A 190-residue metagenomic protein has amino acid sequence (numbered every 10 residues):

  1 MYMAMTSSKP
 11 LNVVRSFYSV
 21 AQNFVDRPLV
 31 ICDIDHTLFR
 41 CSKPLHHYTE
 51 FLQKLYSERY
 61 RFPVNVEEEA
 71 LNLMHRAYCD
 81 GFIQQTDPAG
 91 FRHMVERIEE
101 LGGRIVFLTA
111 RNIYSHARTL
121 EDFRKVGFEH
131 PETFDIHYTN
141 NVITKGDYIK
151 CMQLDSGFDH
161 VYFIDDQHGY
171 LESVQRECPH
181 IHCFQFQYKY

Functional and structural regions predicted by a protein language model:
M1-C32, C41-Q53: Non-catalytic pre-domain segments flanking phosphatase-related domains
F24-D26, L101, Q153-D159: Glycine-rich phosphate-binding loop signature in dinucleotide/nucleotide-binding domains
V30-C32, C79, I105-T109, D135-H137 (+1 more regions): Structural recognition of the beta-strand scaffold that forms the well-ordered cores of secreted hydrolase catalytic
H36: Receiver (REC) domain active-site loop signature in two-component systems and cognate sites in sensor histidine kinases
Y56-E69, I181-Y190: A short, conserved beta-to-alpha structural element at the edge of catalytic cores that scaffolds binding
E58, V64-V106, I113-L120, I143-Y148: Short, acidic loop-to-helix structural element flanking the phosphoryl-transfer center in phosphate-processing enzymes
A110, L120, K125-K145: A short, structured active-site edge motif that brings together acidic residues
F158-Y190: Acidic, Mg2+-coordinating phosphoryl-transfer loop and its flanking beta/alpha structural elements, shared across
